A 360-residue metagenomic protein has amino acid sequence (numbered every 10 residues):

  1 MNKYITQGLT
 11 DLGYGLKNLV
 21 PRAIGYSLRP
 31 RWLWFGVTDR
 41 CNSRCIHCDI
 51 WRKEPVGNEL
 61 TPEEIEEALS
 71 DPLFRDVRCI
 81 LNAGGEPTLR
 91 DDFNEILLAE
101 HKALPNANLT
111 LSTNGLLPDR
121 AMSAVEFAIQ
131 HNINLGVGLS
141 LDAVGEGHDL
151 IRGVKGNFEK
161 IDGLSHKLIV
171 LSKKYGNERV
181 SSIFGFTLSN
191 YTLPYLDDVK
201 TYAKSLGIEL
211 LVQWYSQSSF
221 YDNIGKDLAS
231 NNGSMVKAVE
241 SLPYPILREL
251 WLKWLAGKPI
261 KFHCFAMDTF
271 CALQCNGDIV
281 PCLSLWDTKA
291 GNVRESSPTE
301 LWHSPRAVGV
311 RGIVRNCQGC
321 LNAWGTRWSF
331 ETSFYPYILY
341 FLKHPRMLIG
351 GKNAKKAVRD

Functional and structural regions predicted by a protein language model:
N2-L135, S333, D360: Conserved alpha-helical substructure of the radical SAM core
Y4, A103, Q130-V280, W286-S296 (+1 more regions): Radical SAM enzyme [4Fe-4S]-AdoMet core and its adjacent flexible, acidic and glycine-rich loops/tails across
L16-N18, A23-I24, R29, W51 (+1 more regions): Flexible mid-to-C-terminal extensions adjoining Fe-S/redox cofactors in radical SAM and related proteins
W32-E54, E64, C79, A83 (+7 more regions): Soluble, non-transmembrane catalytic domains of enzymes that act on hydrophobic metabolites at membranes
C41, L117, V144, L285-W286: A generic "binding-loop/recognition-motif" signal
E66, N94, M122, E159-D162 (+4 more regions): Generic alpha-helical structural signal
N94-H101, M122-E126, S165, L196-K200 (+2 more regions): Short amphipathic alpha-helical segments and helix-helix/interface helices
